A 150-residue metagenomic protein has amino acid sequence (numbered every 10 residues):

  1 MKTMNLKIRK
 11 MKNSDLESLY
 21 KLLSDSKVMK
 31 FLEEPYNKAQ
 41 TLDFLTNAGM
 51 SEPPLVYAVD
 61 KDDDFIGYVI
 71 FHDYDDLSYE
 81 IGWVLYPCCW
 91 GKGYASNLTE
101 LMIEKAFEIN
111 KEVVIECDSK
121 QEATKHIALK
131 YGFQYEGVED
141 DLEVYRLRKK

Functional and structural regions predicted by a protein language model:
M1-E17, K21-K27, A58-K150: Acyl-donor (CoA/ACP) binding surface of acyl/acetyltransferases
K10, L32-E33, A48-M50, Y79: Short charge-dense sequence patches
K27-T46: Conserved GNAT-fold acetyl-CoA-binding loop/helix
K30, A39, E52-V56, V113: Secondary-structure transition/capping residues
K38-L42, M50-E52, P87-C88: Juxtamembrane/interface motifs at transmembrane-helix termini
T46-A58, G67: A short helix-loop-beta-strand connector motif used in the catalytic cores of GNAT acetyltransferases and, in some
